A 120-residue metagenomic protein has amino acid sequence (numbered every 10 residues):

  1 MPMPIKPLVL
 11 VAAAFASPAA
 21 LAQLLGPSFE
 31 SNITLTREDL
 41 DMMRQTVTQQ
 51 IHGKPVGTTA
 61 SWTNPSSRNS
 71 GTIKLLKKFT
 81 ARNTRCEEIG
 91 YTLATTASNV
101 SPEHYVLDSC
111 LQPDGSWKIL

Functional and structural regions predicted by a protein language model:
M1-V9: Bacterial N-terminal signal peptides that target proteins for export
P2, L21-A22: C-terminal charged interaction modules
Q23-L120: Extended interaction-bearing regions that mediate binding to partners or small molecules
